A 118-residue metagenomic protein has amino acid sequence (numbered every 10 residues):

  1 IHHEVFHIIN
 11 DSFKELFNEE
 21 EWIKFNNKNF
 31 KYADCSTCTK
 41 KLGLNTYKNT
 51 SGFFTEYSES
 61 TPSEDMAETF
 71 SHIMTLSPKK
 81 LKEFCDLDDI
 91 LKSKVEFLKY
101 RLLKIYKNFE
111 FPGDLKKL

Functional and structural regions predicted by a protein language model:
I1-L118: Active-site-flanking segments in enzyme catalytic domains
